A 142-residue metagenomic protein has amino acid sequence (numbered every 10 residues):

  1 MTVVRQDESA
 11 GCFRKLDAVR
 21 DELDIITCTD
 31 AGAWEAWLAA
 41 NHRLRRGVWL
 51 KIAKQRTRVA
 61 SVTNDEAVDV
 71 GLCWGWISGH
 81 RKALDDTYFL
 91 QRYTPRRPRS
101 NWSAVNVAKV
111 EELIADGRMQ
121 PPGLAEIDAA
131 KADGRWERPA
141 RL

Functional and structural regions predicted by a protein language model:
V3-V4, E8-L142: Charge-dense, helix-prone N-terminal extensions
